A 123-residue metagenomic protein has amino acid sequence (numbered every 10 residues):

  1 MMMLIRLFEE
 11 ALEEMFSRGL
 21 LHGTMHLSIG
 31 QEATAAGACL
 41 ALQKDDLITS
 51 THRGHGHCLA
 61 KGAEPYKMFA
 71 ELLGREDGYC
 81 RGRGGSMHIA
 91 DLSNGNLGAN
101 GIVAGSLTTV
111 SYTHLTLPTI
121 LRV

Functional and structural regions predicted by a protein language model:
M1-H22, A70-L92: Conserved internal helical-beta-strand scaffold that buttresses enzyme catalytic cores
M1-T51: N-terminal amphipathic, basic-rich helices that act as targeting or association modules
H22-Q31, H52-R53, I89-L107: Active-site nucleophile and cofactor-binding loops and adjacent substrate-binding regions of central metabolic enzymes
T34-G82: Active-site cofactor/substrate anionic-group-binding motifs, chiefly glycine- and Lys/Arg-rich phosphate-binding loops
A38, T109-Y112: Generic hydrophobic alpha-helical segments
Y79-R83, G101-S106, L115: Ligand-binding clefts of soluble mixed alpha/beta catalytic domains
T113-T119: Conserved small/polar residues in nucleotide/adenosyl-binding loops
